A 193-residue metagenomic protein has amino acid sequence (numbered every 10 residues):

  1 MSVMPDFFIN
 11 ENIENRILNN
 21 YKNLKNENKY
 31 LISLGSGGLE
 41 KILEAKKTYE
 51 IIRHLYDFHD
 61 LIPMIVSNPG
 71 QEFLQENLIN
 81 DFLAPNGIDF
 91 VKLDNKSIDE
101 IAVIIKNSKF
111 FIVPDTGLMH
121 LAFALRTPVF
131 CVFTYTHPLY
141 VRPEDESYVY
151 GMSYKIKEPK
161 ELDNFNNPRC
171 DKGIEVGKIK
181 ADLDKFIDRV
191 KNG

Functional and structural regions predicted by a protein language model:
M1-K41: Mid-sequence helix-capping/hinge segment at a functional interface
I9, E40, L93, G151 (+1 more regions): Pocket-edge positions in alpha/beta enzyme catalytic cores
I9-E11, S97-I101, Y154-E161: A short acidic, often aromatic-flanked loop/helix-cap motif at beta-alpha or helix-coil junctions that lines enzyme
N20, L74-L78, P159-N166: Charged, glycine/proline-rich intrinsically disordered loops and linkers
S36-L39, G70-E72, T136-H137: Short, solvent-exposed loop/turn segments at secondary-structure junctions
A45-T134: Donor-binding and catalytic core of enzymes assembling or modifying cell-surface/extracellular glycoconjugates
H120-K191: Nucleotide-sugar donor-binding patch of glycosyltransferase catalytic domains
